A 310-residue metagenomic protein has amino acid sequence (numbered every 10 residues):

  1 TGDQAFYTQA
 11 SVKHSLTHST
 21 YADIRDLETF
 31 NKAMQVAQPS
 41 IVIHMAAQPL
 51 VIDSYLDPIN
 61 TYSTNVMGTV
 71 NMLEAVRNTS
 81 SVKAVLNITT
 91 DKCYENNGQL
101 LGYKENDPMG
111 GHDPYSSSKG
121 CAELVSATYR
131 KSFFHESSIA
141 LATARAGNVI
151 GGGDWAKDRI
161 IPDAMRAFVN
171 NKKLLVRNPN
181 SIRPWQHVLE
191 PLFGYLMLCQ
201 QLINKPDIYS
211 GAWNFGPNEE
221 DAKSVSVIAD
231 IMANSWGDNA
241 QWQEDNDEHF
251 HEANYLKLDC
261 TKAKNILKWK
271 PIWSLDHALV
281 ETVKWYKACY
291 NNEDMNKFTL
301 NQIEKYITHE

Functional and structural regions predicted by a protein language model:
T1-A146, I150, N301, Y306: N-terminal Rossmann-like NAD(P)+-binding domain of SDR-like oxidoreductases, especially those catalyzing
Q4-Y7, N97-L100, D154-D158, V188-L189 (+2 more regions): Short aromatic-enriched loop/helix-cap "lid" or pocket-rim segments at secondary-structure transitions that line
A22, N148, F168-E310: C-terminal substrate-binding subdomain of Rossmann-fold SDR/epimerase-dehydratase oxidoreductases
L27-E28, S40, I52, I59 (+7 more regions): Residues in well-ordered alpha-helical elements
T69, K157-P162, Y195, A229: Amphipathic alpha-helical segments in well-structured domains
E74-N78, A127, K131, R166 (+3 more regions): Short, well-ordered alpha-helices that flank and scaffold nucleotide-derived cofactor binding pockets
Y94-Q99, F133-I139, D154, I203 (+1 more regions): Proline-centered turn/helix-capping motifs that create local helix->coil transitions or kinks
